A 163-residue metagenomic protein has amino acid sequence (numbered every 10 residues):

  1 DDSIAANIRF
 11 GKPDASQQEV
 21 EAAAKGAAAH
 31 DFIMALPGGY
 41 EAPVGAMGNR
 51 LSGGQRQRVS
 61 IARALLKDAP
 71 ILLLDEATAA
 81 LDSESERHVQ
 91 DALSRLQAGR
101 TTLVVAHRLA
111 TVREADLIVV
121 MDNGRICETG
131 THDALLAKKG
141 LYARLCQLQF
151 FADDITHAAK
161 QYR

Functional and structural regions predicted by a protein language model:
D2, M34, R113, A143 (+1 more regions): Alpha-helical elements of the RecA-like P-loop NTPase motor core of helicases
D2-R9, Q18-A29, G39-K138: ABC-family ATPase nucleotide-binding domain "signature/switch" substructure
P13, N123, F150: Flexible loop residues that form catalytic and substrate-binding hotspots at small-molecule/glycan-binding clefts
D14, H30-P37: Conserved H-loop
K138-R163: C-terminal boundary and immediately downstream tail of ABC-type ATPase nucleotide-binding domains
